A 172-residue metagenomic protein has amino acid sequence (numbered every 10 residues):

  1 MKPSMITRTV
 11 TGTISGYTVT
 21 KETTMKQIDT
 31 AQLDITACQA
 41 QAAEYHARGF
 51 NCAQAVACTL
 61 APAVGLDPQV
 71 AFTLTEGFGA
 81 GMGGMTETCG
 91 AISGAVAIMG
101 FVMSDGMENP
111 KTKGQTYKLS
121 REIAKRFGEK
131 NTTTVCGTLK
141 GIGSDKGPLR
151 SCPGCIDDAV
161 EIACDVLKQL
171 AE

Functional and structural regions predicted by a protein language model:
T13-T24: Short, Lys/Arg-enriched N-terminal segments with co-localized hydrophobic residues within the first ~10-30 amino acids
T24-R48: Polybasic, low-complexity association/targeting segments
K26-Q32, T59-G77, K130-G137: Acidic-glycine-rich active-site phosphate/pyrophosphate-binding loop
A40-A47, F78-T86, G143-L149: A short glycine/serine-rich beta->alpha loop
A63-L74, F101-L119: Phosphate-handling active-site elements
T86-G94: Conserved phosphate/anionic-ligand binding catalytic regions in large, soluble enzymes, centered on
G94-V102: DPxDG-like acidic metal-binding loop motif
Q115-E172: C-terminal binding/interaction regions
